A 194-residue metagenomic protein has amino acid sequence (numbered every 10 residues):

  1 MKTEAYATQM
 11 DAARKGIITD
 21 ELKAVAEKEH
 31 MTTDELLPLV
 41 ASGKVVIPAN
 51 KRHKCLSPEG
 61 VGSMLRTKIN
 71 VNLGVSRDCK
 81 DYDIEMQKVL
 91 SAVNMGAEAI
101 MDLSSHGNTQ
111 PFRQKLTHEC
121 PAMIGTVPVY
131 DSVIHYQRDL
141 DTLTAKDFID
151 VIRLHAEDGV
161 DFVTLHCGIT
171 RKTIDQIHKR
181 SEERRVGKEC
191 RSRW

Functional and structural regions predicted by a protein language model:
A7-E59: An N-cap/entry alpha-helix motif that binds or orients negatively charged groups
V25-A26, L65-E85, S132-D150: Active-site mouth loops of central-metabolism enzymes
L39-V40, M86-L103, E157-D158: Catalytic domains of carbohydrate-active enzymes, especially glycoside hydrolases
I47-P48, T67-L73, A99-D102, A122-V129 (+1 more regions): Hydrophobic faces of well-ordered beta-strands that scaffold small-molecule active sites in alpha/beta enzyme cores
K51-R52, D81-D83, P111-K115, H135-D141 (+2 more regions): Short acidic, glycine/serine/threonine-rich loops at helix termini
E59-G62, R113-P121, A156-E157: Acidic (Asp/Glu)-rich catalytic clusters
V75-R77, S104-N108, P128-V133, C167-R171: Active-site-proximal loop/turn and secondary-structure-junction residues that shape catalytic pockets, frequently
E183-C190: Conserved small/polar residues in nucleotide/adenosyl-binding loops
